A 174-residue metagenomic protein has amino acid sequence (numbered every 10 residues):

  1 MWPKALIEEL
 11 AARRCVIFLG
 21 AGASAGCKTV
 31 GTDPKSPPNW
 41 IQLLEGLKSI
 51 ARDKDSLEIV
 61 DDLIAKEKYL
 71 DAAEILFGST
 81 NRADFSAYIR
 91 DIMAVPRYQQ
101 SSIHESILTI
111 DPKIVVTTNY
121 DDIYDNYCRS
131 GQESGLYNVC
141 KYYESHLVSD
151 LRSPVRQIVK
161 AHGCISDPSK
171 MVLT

Functional and structural regions predicted by a protein language model:
M1-T174: Conserved catalytic-core helix/loop/strand module for nucleotide-ribose chemistry
